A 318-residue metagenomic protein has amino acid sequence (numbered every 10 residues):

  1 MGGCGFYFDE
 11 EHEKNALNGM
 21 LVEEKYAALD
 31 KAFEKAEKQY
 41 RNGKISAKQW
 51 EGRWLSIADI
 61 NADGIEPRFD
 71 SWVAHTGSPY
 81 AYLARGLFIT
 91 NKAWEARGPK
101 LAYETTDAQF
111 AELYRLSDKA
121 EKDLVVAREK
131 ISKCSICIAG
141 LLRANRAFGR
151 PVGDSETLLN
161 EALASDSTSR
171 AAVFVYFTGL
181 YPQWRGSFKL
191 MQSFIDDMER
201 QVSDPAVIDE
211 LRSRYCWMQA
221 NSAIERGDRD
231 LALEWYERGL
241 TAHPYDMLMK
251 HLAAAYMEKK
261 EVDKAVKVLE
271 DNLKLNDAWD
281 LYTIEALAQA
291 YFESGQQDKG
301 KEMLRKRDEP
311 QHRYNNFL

Functional and structural regions predicted by a protein language model:
M1-F8: Non-catalytic protein-protein interaction scaffold segments in large eukaryotic complex-forming proteins
F8-M20, K35-G77, L87-A206, L211-Q219 (+3 more regions): Short coil/linker segments at helix-helix boundaries
H75, I131, A242-H243, D277: Short solvent-exposed coil/turn linkers within tandem alpha-helical repeat scaffolds
D166, C216-A220, I224-R229, L233 (+2 more regions): Elongated scaffolding segments in large macromolecular assemblies, built predominantly from amphipathic alpha-helices
D197-M198, E285-L318: Terminal, low-structured helical/coil segments at or just beyond the last alpha-helical repeat
Y236, H243-K250, A254-K264, L269-T283: Long, internal scaffold/assembly segments composed of regular secondary structure
